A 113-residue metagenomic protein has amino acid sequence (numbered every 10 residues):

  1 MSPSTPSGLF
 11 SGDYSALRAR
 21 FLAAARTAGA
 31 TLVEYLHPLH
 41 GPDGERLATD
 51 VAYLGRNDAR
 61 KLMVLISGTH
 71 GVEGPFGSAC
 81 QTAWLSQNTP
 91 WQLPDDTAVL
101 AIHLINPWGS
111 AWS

Functional and structural regions predicted by a protein language model:
M1-S113: Structured catalytic-domain cores with a bias toward divalent-metal coordination
